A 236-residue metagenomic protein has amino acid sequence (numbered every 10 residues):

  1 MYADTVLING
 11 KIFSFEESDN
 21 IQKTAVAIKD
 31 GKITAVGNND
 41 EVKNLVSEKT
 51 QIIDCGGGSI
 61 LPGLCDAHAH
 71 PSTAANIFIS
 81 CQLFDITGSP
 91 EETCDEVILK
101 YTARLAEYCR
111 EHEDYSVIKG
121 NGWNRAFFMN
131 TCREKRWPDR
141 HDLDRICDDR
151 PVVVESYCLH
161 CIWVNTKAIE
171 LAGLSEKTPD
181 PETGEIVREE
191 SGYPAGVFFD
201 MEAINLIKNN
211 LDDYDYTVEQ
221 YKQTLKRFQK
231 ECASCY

Functional and structural regions predicted by a protein language model:
Y2-I8, F13, E17-C235: Divalent metal-binding segments
